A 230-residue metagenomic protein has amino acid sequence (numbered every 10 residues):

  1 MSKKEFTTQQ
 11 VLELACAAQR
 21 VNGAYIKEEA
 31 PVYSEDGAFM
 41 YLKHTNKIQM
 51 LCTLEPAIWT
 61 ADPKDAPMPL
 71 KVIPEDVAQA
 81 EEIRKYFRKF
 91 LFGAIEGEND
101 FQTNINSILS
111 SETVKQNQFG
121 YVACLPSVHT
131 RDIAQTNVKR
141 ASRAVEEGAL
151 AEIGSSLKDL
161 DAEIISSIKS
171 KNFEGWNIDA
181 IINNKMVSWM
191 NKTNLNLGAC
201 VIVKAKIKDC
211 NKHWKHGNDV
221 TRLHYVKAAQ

Functional and structural regions predicted by a protein language model:
S2-E35, F39-Y41, S156, L195 (+1 more regions): Extended, charge-rich, solvent-exposed interface segments
A18-N137: Long, charge-rich alpha-helical interaction segments
S34, L42, S170-N172, I182: Acidic surface patches and DE-rich sequence motifs
P126-E174, I202-I207: Structural detector for short beta-strands of small beta-barrel domains
I133, L197-A199, W214-V220: N-terminal alpha-helical modules
K171, W189, K212-W214: Intrinsically disordered, low-complexity acidic/polar segments
E174-A199: Beta-strand/loop nucleic-acid-binding surfaces
N177-N183, K206-Q230: OB-fold/S1-family single-stranded nucleic acid-binding modules
